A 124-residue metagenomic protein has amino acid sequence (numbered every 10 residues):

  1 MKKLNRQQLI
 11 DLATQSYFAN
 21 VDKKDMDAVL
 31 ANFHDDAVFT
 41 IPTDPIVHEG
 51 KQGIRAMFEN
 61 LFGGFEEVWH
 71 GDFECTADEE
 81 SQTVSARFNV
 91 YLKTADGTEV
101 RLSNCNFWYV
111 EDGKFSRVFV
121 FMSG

Functional and structural regions predicted by a protein language model:
M1-N32: Short, low-complexity N-terminal intrinsically disordered segments enriched in polar/charged residues
M26-E79: A solvent-exposed, acidic/Ser-Thr-rich amphipathic alpha-helical stretch
F33, F88-L92, N106, F121-M122: Short beta-strand segments enriched in hydrophobic/aromatic residues within well-folded beta-rich domains
D36-V38, T83, F107, K114: Structural motif
W69-H70, S85-R87, V100-N106: Short, surface-exposed coil-to-beta transition loops
E79-V90: A short hydrophobic beta-strand element
Y91-R101: Short, cysteine-centered beta-strand-loop-beta hairpins and adjacent loop/turn segments enriched in charged/polar
R101-G124: Short beta-strand edge/turn micro-motifs at domain boundaries
